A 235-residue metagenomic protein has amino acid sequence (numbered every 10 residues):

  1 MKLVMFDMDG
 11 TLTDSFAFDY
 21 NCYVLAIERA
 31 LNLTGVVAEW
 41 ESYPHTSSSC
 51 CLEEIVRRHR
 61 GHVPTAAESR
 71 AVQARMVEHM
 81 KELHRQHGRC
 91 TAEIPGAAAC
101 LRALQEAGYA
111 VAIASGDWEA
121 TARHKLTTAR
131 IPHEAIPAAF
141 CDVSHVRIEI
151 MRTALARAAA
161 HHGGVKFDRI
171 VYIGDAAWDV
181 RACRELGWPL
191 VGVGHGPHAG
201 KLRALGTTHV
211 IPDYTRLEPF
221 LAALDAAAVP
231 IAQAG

Functional and structural regions predicted by a protein language model:
M1-F6, N32, H59, P64 (+2 more regions): Non-catalytic pre-domain segments flanking phosphatase-related domains
M1-S42, C50-E53, R57: Active-site neighborhood of HAD-like aspartate-dependent phosphohydrolases
M5, E82-I113: Short, acidic loop-to-helix structural element flanking the phosphoryl-transfer center in phosphate-processing enzymes
Y20-V24, E28, S48-S49, E53 (+6 more regions): An amphipathic alpha-helix signature
S49-P64, A154-R157: Helix-loop "lid/cap" segments that line or gate small-molecule binding pockets
A114-V171, A177-L186: Substrate-recognition "cap/lid" segment bordering the active-site pocket of phosphatases
A139, H209-R216: Short acidic-hydrophobic, aromatic-tinged amphipathic segments that line or gate anion-handling sites
Y172-H209: Acidic, Mg2+-coordinating phosphoryl-transfer loop and its flanking beta/alpha structural elements, shared across
